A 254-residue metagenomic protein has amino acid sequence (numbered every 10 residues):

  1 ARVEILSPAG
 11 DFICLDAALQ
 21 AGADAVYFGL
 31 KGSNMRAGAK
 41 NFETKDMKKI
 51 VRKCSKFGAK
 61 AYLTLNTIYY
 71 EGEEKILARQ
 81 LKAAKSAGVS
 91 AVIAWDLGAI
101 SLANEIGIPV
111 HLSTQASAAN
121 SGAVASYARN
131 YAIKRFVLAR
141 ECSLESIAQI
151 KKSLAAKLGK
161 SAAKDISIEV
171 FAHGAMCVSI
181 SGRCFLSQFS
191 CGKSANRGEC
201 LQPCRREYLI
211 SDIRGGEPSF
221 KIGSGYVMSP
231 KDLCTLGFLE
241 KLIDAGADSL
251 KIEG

Functional and structural regions predicted by a protein language model:
A1-G122, C142-S249: Active-site pocket-lining/capping segments in soluble small-molecule metabolic enzymes
A132-C142: Acidic, glycine-enriched active-site microenvironments
I252: Extended, alpha-helix-rich binding/interface surfaces that flank or overlap catalytic cores and mediate recognition
